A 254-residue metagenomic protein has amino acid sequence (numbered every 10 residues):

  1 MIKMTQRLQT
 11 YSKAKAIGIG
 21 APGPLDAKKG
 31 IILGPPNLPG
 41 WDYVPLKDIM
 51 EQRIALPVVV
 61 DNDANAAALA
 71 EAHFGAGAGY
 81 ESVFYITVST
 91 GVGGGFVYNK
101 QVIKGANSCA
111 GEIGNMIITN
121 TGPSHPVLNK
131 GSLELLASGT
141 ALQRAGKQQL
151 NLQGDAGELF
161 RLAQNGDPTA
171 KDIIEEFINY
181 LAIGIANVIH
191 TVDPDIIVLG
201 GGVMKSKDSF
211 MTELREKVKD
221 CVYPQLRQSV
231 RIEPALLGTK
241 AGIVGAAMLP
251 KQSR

Functional and structural regions predicted by a protein language model:
M1-I17, L25-I31, K47-V58, A70-E81 (+2 more regions): ATP-binding/phosphotransfer module of carbohydrate and carboxylate kinases, centering on a glycine-rich
G30-W41: A charged helix-plus-loop insertion that forms the helical arch/lid used to bind and gate nucleic-acid substrates
D63, S89, A246: Active-site glycine-centered loops adjacent to acidic/histidine catalytic or metal-binding residues that shape
A66: Short, glycine/acidic-enriched loop or turn micro-motifs at the edges of active sites
F84-I86: Conserved beta-strand elements of the Class I
G93-V97: Short beta-strand scaffold segments in enzyme catalytic cores
C109-I113: Structural signature of FAD isoalloxazine-binding scaffolds in flavoprotein oxidoreductases
